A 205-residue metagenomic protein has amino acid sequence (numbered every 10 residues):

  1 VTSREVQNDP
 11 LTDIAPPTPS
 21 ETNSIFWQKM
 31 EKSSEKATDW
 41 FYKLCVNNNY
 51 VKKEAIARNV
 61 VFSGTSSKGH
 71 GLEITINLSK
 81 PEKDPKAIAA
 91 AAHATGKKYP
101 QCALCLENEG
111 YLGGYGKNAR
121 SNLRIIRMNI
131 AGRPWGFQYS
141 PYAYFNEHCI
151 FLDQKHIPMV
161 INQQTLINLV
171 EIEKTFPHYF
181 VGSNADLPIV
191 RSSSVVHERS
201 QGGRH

Functional and structural regions predicted by a protein language model:
V1-I161: Active-site microenvironments that recognize anionic phosphate/pyrophosphate groups
A103-E109, L169-V170, V181-S183: Short C-terminal domain-edge/linker segments immediately following a structured domain
F137, V181, V196-S200: Hydrophobic faces of well-ordered beta-strands that scaffold small-molecule active sites in alpha/beta enzyme cores
N146-D153, P188-H205: Histidine-centered divalent-metal-coordination microenvironment in nucleic-acid enzymes
P158-M159, Q163-Y179, S194, G203-H205: Intrinsically disordered, low-complexity Ser/Thr/Pro/Gly-rich regulatory segments
Y179-I189: A long, hydrophobic alpha-helical segment
